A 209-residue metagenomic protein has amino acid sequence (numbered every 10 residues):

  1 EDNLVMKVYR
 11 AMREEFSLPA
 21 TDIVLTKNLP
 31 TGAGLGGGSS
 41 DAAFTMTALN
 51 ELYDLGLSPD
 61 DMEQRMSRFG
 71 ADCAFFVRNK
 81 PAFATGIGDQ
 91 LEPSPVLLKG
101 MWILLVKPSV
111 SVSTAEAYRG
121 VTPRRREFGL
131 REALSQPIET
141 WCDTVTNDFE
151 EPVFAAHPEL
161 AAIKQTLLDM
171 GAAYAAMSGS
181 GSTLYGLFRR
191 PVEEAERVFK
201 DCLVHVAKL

Functional and structural regions predicted by a protein language model:
E1-P19, P30, E139: N-terminal beta-alpha supersecondary unit
T21-G34, G171-A175: Short pre-catalytic strand/loop immediately N-terminal to key active-site residues, enriched for Gly-Thr
A33-D61: DPxDG-like acidic metal-binding loop motif
G37-G38, M177-S182: Glycine-rich beta-strand-to-loop/alpha-helix junction loops that act as flexible
L55-P93: Glycine/threonine-rich beta-strand-loop-alpha-helix active-site module that forms ligand/phosphate-binding
V77-Y174, R189-D201, V206-L209: Conserved, helical-rich catalytic subdomain that frames metal- and/or nucleotide-binding sites in enzyme alpha/beta
Y185-L187: Short hydrophobic/aromatic beta-strand micro-patches that form the beta-sheet surface supporting nucleotide- or nucleic
